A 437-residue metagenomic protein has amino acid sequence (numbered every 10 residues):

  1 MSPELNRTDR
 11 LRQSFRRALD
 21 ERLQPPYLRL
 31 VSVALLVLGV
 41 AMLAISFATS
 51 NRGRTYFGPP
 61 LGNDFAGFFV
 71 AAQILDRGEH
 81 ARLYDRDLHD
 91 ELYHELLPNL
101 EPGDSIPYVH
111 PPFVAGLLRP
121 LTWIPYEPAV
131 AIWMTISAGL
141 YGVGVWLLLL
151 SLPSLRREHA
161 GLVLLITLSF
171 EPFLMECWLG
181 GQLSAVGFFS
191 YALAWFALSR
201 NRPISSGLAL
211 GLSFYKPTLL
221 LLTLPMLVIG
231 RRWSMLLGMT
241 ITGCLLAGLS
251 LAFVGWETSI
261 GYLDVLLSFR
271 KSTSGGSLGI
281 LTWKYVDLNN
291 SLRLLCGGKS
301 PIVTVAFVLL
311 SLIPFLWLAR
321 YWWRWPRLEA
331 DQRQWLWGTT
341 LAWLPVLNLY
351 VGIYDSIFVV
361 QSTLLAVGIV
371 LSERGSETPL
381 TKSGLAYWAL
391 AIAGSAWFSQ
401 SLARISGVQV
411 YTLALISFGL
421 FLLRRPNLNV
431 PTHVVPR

Functional and structural regions predicted by a protein language model:
S2-S205, L227-V360, V434-R437: Primarily membrane-embedded glycan-assembly and transfer machineries that use lipid-linked glycans
L117-L118, L208-L210, L221-L224: Generic transmembrane alpha-helix signature in multi-pass membrane proteins, especially transporters/channels
Q182, L210-L212: Structural signature of hydrophobic alpha-helical transmembrane segments
Y191-F196, Y215-L219, L246-A247, S268-S272 (+2 more regions): Alpha-helical transmembrane segments and their membrane-interface exit regions
L220-L221, D355: Short, well-ordered alpha-helical microsegments
L365-R437: Aromatic-enriched
